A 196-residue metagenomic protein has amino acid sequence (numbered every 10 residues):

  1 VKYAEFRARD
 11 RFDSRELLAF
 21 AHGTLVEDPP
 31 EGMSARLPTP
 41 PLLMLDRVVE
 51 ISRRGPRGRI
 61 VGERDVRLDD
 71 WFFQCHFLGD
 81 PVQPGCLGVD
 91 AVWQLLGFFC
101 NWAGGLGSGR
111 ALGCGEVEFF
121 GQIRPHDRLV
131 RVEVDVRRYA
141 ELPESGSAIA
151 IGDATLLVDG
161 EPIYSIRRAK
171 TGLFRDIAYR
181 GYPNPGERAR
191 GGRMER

Functional and structural regions predicted by a protein language model:
V1-V82, W102, G107, F120 (+4 more regions): Non-catalytic linker/capping segments at the edges of enzyme domains
G79-D80, V92-L95: Compact, glycine-rich, soluble single-domain proteins
G88, I123-R131: Short nucleic-acid-contacting surface segments enriched for D/E, G, S/T with interspersed K/R
D90-A91, G104: Acidic, glycine-rich low-complexity segments with interspersed aromatic residues
G109-G113: N-terminal export/assembly segments and adjacent metallocofactor-ligating motifs of anaerobic energy-metabolism
G115-E118: Conserved double-stranded beta-helix
